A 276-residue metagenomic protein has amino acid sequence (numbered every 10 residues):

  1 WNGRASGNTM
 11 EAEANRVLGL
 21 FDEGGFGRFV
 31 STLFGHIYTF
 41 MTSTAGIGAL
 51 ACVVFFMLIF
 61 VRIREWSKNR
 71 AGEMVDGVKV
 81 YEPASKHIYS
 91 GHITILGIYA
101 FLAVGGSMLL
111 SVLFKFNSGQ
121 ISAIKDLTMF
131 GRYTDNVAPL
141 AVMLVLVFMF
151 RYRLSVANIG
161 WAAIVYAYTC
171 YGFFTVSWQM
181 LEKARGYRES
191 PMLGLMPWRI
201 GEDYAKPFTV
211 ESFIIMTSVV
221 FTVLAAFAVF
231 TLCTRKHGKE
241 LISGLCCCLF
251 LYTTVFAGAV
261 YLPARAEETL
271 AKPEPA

Functional and structural regions predicted by a protein language model:
W1-G91, A100, K115-A123, T128-V137 (+1 more regions): Membrane-lumen/periplasm interface segments of multi-pass, membrane-embedded glycan/lipid transferases
V61-P83, V145-V165, T222-L241: Membrane-interface junctions at the ends of membrane-embedded or membrane-associated helices
A71-N117, W161-Y171, A184-P197, I242-F256: Transmembrane alpha-helix segments characteristic of polytopic inner-membrane glycan-assembly/cell-envelope
A103, P139-M143: Alpha-helical transmembrane segments of multi-pass membrane proteins
M108-K115, L146-M149, W178: Transmembrane helix-loop junctions and nearby membrane-interface residues
A123-M129, A157-F173: Long, internal scaffold/assembly segments composed of regular secondary structure
I124-L127, M143, F148: Long, well-ordered mid-to-C-terminal structural blocks that present hydrophobic/aromatic surfaces
A167, Y171-A225, T231-T234, L241 (+1 more regions): Membrane-embedded, lumen/periplasm-facing catalytic core of multi-pass transferases that use lipid-linked donors
